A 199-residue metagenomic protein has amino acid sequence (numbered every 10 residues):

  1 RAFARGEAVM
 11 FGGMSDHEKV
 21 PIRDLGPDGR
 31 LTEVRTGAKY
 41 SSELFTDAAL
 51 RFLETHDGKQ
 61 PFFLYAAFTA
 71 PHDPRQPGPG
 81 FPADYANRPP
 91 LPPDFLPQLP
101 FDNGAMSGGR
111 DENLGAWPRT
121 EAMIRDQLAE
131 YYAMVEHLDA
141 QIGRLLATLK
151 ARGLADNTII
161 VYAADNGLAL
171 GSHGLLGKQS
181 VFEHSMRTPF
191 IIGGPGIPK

Functional and structural regions predicted by a protein language model:
R1: Pocket-flanking alpha-helical
G6, F11-L44, L50-K199: Active-site-proximal cap/lid insertion segments
